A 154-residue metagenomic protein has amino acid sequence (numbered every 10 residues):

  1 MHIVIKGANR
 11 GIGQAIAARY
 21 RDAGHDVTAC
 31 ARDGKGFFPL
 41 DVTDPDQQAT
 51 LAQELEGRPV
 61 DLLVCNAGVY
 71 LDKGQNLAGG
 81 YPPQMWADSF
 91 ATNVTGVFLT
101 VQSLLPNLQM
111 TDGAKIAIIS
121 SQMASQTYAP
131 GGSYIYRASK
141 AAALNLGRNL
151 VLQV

Functional and structural regions predicted by a protein language model:
I3-G7: Conserved N-terminal Rossmann-fold NAD(P)-binding element of oxidoreductases
N9, Q14-A18: N-terminal Rossmann NAD(P)H-binding glycine-rich loop of SDR-like oxidoreductase domains
R32-D46: Rossmann-fold cofactor-recognition segment
T43-R58: Conserved Rossmann-fold cofactor-binding substructure of NAD(P)-dependent oxidoreductases
V69-Y70, L77-F90, G113-L152: Catalytic loop of short-chain dehydrogenase/reductase
T100-L104, L108, L146-G147: Hydrophobic positions on the long internal alpha-helix of Rossmann-like NAD(P)-dependent oxidoreductase domains
P106, L152-Q153: Alpha-helical segment proximal to the catalytic Tyr-Lys
